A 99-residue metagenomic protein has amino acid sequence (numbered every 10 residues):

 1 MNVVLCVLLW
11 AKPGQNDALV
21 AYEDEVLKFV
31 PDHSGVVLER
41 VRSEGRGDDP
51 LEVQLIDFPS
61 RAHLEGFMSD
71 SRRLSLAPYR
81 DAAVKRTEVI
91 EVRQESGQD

Functional and structural regions predicted by a protein language model:
M1-S69, I90-D99: Short S/T/G/P-rich N-terminal loop/turn motif that feeds into the first structured element of a domain
L64-E65, S69-A83, T87: C-terminal structural segments of small proteins and small subunits
